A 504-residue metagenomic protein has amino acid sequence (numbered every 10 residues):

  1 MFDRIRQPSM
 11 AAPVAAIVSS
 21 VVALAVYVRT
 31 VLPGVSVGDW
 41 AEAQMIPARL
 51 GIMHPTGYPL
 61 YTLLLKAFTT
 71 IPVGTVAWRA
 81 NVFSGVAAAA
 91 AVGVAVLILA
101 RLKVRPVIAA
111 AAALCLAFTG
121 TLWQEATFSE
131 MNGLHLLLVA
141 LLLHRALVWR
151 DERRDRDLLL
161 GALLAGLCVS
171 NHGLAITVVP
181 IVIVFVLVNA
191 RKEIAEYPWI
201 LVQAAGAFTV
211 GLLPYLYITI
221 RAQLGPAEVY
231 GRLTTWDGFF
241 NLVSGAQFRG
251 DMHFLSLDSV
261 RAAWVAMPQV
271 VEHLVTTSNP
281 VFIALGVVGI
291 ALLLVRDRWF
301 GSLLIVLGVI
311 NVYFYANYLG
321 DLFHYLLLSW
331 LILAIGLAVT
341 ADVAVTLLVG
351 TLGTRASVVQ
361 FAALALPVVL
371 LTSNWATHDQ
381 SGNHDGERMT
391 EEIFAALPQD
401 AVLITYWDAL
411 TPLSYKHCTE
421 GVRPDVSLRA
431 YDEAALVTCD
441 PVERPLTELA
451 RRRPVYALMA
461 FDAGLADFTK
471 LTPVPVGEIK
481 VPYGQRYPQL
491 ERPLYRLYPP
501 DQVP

Functional and structural regions predicted by a protein language model:
D3, V275-R298: Hydrophobic, aromatic-rich transmembrane alpha-helices and their immediate juxtamembrane boundary segments
P13-A16, V21, A95-F118, L136-L137 (+5 more regions): Transmembrane-helix signature of polytopic, membrane-embedded enzymes that assemble or transfer cell-envelope glycans
I17, V82-K103, L141-R145, V288 (+1 more regions): Transmembrane-helix motifs of polytopic, lipid-linked glycan transferases
I46-R49, A112-L114, A140, R156-H172 (+1 more regions): Membrane-interface alpha helices of multi-pass inner-membrane proteins
K103, A126, V139-L160, L167-C168 (+1 more regions): Membrane-interface transmembrane helices that cradle and orient dolichyl/undecaprenyl
T127-N132: Short acidic/glycine- and proline-prone juxtamembrane loop motifs at membrane-interface regions of multi-pass membrane
V148-D151, T177-T209, P367: Perimembrane helix-loop-helix junctions
L294-D297, V339-S373: Signature aromatic-anchored transmembrane alpha helix within multi-pass, membrane-resident enzymes that catalyze glycan
